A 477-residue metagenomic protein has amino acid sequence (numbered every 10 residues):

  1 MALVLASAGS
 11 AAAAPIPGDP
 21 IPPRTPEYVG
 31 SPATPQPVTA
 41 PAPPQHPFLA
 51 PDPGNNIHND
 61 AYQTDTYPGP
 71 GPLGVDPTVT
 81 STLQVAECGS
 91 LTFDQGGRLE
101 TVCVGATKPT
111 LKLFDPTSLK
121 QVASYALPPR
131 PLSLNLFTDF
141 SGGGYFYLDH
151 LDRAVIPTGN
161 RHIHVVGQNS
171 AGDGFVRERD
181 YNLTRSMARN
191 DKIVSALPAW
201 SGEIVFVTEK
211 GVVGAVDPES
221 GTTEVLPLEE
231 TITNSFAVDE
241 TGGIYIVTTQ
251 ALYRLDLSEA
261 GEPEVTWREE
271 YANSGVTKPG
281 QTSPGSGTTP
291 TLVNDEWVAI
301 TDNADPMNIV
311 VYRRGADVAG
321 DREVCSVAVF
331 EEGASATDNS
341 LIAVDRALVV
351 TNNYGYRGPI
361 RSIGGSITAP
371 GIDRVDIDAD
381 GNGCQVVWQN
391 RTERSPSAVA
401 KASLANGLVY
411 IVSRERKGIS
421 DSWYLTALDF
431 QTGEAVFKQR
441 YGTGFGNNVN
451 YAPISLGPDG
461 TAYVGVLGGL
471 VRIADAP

Functional and structural regions predicted by a protein language model:
A2-R130, L151-R153, G469, D475-P477: Sequence/structural signature of beta-propeller modules and their immediately flanking N-terminal secretory/stalk
P68-G74, Y125-T138, E178-R189, E264-S283 (+3 more regions): Surface-exposed loop and turn segments in beta-propeller and other repeat-based domains that flank or scaffold
Q84-D94, P131-D149, T184-P198, E230-T241 (+4 more regions): Repeated scaffold domains used in trafficking and secretory/extracellular systems, primarily beta-propellers
C103, W297-T301, D338-G444: Loop/turn-rich, solvent-exposed surfaces of beta-rich toroidal or solenoidal domains
A106-P116, N160-N169, K210-D217, Q250-D256 (+4 more regions): Structural motif
A126-G143, T158-S201, T208-V212, P218-V238 (+1 more regions): Asp-box/WD-like beta-propeller blade repeats and closely related beta-sheet repeat scaffolds
A237-T337, I342-A343: Long, internal scaffold/assembly segments composed of regular secondary structure
N448-P477: Blade-level signature of beta-propeller repeat domains, shared across WD40, Kelch, NHL, RCC1 and BNR/Asp-box propellers
